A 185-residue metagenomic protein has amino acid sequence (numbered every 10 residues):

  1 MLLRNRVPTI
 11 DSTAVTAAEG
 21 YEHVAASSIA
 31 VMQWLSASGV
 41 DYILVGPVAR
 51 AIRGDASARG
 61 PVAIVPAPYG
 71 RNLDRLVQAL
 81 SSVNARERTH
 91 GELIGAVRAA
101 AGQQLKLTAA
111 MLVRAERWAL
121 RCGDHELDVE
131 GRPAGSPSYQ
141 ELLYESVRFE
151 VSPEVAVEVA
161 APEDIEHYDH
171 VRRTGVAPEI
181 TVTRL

Functional and structural regions predicted by a protein language model:
M1-L185: Compositionally biased terminal segments of proteins
